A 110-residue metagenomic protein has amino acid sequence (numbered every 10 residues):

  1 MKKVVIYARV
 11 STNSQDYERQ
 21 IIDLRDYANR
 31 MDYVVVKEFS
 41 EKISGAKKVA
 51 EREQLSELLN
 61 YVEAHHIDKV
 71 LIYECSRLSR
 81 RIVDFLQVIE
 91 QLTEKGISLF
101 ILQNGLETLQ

Functional and structural regions predicted by a protein language model:
M1-Q110: Short, structured surface patches at the beginning of a domain
